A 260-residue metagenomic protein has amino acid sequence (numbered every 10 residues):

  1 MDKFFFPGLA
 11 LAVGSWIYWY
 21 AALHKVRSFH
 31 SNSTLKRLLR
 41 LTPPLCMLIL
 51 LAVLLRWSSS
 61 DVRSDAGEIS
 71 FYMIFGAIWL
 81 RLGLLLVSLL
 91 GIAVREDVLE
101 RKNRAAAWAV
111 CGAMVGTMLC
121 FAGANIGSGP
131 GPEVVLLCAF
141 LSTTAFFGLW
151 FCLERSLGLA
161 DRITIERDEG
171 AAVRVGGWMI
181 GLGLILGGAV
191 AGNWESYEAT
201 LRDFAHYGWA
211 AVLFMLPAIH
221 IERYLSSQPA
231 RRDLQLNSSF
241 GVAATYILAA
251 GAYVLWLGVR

Functional and structural regions predicted by a protein language model:
M1-A12, V62-W79, P130-F147, E198-F214: Alpha-helical transmembrane segments
M1-D2, L54-S70, C120-L137, L186-R202 (+1 more regions): Helix-coil boundary and interhelical linker segments in multi-pass alpha-helical membrane proteins
F5-V26: N-terminal signal-anchor/start-transfer transmembrane helix
S28-L39, V94-A109, R162-R174, A230-G241: Membrane-interface segments at loop-to-transmembrane junctions
S33, D61-F75, W79-A113, N125-L136: Membrane-interface helix-loop-helix junctions at boundaries between adjacent transmembrane segments
K36-S58, G112-L119, G177-G187: A generic, lipid-embedded transmembrane alpha helix
V87-S88, M215-A230: Transmembrane alpha-helical segments of integral membrane proteins
L236-G258: Final/C-terminal transmembrane alpha-helix of multipass membrane proteins
